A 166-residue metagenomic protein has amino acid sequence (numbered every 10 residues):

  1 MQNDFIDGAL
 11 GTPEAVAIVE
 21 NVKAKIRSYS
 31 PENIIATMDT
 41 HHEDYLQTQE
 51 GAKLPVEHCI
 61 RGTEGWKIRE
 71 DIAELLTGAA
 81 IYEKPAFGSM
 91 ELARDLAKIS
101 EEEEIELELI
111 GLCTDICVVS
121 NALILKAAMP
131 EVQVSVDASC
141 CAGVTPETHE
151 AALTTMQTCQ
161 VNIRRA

Functional and structural regions predicted by a protein language model:
M1-I81, E102, V144, E150 (+2 more regions): Active-site acidic carboxylates
E14, E91, C117, V144-T145: Secondary-structure boundary/capping motif
N21-I26, V119-M129: Histidine-anchored nucleotide/phosphate-binding helix
T37-T40, P85, L112, S139: Active-site-proximal beta-strand/loop segments in catalytic clefts of secreted hydrolases
L46-T48, L92-R94, S120-A122, E147-T148: Short, well-ordered secondary-structure micro-motifs
G62-I116: Internal catalytic-core helix/loop-beta-alpha segment that presents or stabilizes conserved functional determinants
Y82, S135, N162-R164: General small-molecule cofactor/ligand-binding pocket signal
E108-L112, E131-P146, A166: A short glycine-rich beta-strand->turn/loop micro-motif centered on a GG-aromatic cluster
